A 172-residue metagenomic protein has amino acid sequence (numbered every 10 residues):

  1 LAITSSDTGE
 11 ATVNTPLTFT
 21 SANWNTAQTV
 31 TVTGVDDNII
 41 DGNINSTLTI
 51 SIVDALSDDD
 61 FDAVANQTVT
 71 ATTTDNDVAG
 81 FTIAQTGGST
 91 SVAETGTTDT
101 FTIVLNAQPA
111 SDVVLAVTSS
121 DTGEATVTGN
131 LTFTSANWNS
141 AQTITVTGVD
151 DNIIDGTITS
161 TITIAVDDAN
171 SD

Functional and structural regions predicted by a protein language model:
L1-D172: Short boundary segments that mark the start of a structured unit
